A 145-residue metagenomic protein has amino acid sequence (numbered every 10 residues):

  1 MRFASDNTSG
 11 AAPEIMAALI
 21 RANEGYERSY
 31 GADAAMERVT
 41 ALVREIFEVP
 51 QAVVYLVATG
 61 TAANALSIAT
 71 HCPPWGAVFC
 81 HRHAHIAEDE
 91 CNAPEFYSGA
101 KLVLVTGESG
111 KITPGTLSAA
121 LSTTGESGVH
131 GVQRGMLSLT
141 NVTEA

Functional and structural regions predicted by a protein language model:
M1-R2, A52-Y55, G76-V78, K101-V103 (+1 more regions): Structural motif
D6, L19-Y26, I46, P74 (+1 more regions): Change "in soluble alpha/beta enzymes" to "in soluble alpha/beta proteins
N7-A11: Short polar catalytic/cofactor-binding loops
A12-T59, R82-H83, A87-E88, A93-E95: Conserved N-terminal alpha-helix of the aminotransferase class I/II PLP-enzyme fold
Q51-C72, V105-G110: Conserved core of the PLP fold type I
T70-E88: Conserved PLP-anchoring active-site segment centered on the Schiff-base-forming lysine
Y97-E144: PLP-dependent aminotransferase-class I/II
